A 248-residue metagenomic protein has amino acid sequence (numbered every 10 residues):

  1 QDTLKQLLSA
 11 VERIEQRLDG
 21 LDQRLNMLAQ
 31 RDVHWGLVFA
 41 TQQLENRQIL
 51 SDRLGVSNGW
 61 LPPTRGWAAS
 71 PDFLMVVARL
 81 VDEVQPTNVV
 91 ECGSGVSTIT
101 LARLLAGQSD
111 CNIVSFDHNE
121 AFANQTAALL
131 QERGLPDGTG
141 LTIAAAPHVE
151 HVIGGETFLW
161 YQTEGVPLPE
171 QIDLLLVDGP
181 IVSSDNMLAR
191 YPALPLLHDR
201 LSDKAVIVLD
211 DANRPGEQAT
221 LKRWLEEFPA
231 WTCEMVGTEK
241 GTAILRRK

Functional and structural regions predicted by a protein language model:
Q1-L54, I181: Heptad-repeat coiled-coil amphipathic alpha-helices that mediate oligomerization/assembly
L50-V84: Class I SAM-dependent methyltransferase Rossmann-like catalytic core, especially the SAM/SAH-binding loop
Q85-G95: Conserved class I S-adenosyl-L-methionine
V96-Q108: Conserved SAM-binding loop of SAM-dependent methyltransferases across substrates and taxa, primarily the Class I
D110-D117: Conserved SAM-binding motif I beta-strand of class I
A127-E170: S-adenosyl-L-methionine
P169-G179: Short SAM/SAH-binding signature in class I
I181-K248: C-terminal substrate-binding/active-site "lid" region of AdoMet-derived donor-dependent transferases
